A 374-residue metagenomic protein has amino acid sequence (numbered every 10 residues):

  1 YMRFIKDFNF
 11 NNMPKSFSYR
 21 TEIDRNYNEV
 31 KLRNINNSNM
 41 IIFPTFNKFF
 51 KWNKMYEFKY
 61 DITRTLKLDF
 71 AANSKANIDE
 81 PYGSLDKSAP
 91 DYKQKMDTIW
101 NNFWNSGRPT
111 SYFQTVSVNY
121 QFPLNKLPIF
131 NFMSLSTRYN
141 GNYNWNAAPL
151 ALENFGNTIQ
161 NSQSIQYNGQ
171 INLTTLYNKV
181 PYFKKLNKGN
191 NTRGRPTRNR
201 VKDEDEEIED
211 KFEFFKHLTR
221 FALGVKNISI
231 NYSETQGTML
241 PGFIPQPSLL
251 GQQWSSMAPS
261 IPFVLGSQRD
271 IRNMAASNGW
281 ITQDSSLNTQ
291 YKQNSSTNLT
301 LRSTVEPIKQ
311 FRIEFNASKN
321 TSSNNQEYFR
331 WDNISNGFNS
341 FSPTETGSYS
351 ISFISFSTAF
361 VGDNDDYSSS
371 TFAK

Functional and structural regions predicted by a protein language model:
Y1-K374: Exposed, low-structure sequence patches enriched in small/polar residues
